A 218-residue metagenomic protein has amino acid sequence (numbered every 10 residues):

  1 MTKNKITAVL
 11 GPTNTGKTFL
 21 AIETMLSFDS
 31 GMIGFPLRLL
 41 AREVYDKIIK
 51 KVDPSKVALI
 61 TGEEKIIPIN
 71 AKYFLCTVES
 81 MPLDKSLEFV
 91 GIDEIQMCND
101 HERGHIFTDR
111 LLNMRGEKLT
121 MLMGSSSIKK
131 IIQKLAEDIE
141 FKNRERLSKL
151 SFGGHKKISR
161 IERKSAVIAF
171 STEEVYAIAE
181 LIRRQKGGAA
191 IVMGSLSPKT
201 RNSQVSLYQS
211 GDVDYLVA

Functional and structural regions predicted by a protein language model:
T13, M25: The conserved Walker
K17-T18: Conserved lysine of the Walker
D29-V44, T120-M123, R160-M193, V217: Conserved strand-helix element at the start of the C-terminal RecA-like helicase core
G31, F89, Q96-K157: Post-DEXD/H (motif II) to motif III coupling segment of the RecA-like Helicase ATP-binding lobe
I48-S86: Inter-Walker segment of RecA-like/P-loop motor cores
V52-E63, K142, K186-K199: Conserved RecA-like helicase motor-core motifs
V78, D93-I95: Walker B catalytic acidic pair
Q185-A218: Conserved helicase/translocase motor-coupling segment
